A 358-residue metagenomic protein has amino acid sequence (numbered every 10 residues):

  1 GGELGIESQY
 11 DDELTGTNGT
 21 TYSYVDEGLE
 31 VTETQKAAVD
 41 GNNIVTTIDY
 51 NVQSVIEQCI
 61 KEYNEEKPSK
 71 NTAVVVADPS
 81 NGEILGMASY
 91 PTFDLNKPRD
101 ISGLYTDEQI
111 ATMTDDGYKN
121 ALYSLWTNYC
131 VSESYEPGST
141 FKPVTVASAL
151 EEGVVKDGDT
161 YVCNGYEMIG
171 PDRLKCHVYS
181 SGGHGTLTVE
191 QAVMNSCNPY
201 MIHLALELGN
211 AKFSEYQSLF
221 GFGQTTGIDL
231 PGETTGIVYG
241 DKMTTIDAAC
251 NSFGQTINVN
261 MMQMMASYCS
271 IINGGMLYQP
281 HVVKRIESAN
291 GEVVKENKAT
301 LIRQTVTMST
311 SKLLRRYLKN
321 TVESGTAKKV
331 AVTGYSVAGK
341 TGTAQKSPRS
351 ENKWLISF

Functional and structural regions predicted by a protein language model:
G1-G41: Small/polar-residue-rich segments within soluble enzyme cores
V25-E33, I48, S80-T140, V144-F358: Beta-lactam-recognizing serine transpeptidase/beta-lactamase-like catalytic domain environment
L29-T72, S80: Conserved, well-ordered alpha-helix/loop/beta-strand core segments that scaffold catalytic motifs
